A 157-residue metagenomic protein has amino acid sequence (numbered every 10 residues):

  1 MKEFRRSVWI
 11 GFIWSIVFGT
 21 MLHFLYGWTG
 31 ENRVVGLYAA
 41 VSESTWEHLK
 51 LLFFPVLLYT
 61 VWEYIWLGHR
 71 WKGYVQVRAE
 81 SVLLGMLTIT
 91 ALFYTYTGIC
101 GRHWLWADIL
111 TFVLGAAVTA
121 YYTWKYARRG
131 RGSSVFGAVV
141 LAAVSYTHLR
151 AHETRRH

Functional and structural regions predicted by a protein language model:
M1-G11: N-terminal membrane topogenic signal
I16-E31: Alpha-helical transmembrane segments of multi-pass membrane proteins
G19-H23, Y59, V77-Y94: Small-polar-interrupted transmembrane alpha-helices in polytopic inner-membrane proteins
L37-K50: Short aromatic-rich membrane-water interface segments that cap or initiate transmembrane helices in multi-pass membrane
L51-V61, L114-T123: Hydrophobic cores of alpha-helical transmembrane segments in multi-pass inner/ER membrane proteins, independent
T95-W106: Membrane-interface helix caps and helix-loop-helix hairpins in membrane proteins
R131-V139: Membrane-interfacial entry segments at the cytosolic side of transmembrane helices
T147-R156: Conserved small/polar residues in nucleotide/adenosyl-binding loops
